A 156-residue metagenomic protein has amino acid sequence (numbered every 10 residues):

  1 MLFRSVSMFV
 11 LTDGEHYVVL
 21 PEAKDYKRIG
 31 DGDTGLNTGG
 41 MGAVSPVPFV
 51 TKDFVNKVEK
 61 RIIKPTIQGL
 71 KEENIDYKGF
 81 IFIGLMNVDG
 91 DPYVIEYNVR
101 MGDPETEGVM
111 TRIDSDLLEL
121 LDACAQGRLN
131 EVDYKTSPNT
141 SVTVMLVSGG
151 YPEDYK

Functional and structural regions predicted by a protein language model:
M1-E107: Internal nucleotide-binding/catalytic subdomain
V58-I81, N98-K156: Active-site "cap" helix and flanking loop/linker of ATP-utilizing ligase/carboxylase catalytic domains
